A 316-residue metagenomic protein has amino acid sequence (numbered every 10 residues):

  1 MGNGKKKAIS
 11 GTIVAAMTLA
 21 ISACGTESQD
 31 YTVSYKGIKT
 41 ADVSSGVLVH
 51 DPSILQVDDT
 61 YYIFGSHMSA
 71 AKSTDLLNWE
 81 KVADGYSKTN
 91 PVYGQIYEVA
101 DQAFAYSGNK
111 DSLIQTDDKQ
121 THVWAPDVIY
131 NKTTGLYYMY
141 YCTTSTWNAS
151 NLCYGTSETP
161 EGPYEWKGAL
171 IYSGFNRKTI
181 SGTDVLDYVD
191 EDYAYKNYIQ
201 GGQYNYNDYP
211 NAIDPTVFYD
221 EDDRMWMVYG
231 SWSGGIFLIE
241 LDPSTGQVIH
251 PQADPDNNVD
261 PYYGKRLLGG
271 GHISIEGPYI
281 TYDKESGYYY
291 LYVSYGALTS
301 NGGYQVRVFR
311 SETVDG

Functional and structural regions predicted by a protein language model:
M1-S28: Gram-positive cell-envelope targeting signals
C24-G316: Carbohydrate-active catalytic/glycan-binding domains of CAZyme proteins, especially the secreted or lumenal ectodomains
